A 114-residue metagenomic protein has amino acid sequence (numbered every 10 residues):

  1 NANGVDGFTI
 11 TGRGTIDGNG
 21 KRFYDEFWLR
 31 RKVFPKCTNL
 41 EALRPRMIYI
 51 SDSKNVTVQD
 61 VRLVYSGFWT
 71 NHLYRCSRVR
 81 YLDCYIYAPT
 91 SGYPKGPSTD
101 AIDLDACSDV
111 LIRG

Functional and structural regions predicted by a protein language model:
N1-G114: Extracellular/periplasmic carbohydrate-active domains that bind, remodel, or depolymerize complex polysaccharides
